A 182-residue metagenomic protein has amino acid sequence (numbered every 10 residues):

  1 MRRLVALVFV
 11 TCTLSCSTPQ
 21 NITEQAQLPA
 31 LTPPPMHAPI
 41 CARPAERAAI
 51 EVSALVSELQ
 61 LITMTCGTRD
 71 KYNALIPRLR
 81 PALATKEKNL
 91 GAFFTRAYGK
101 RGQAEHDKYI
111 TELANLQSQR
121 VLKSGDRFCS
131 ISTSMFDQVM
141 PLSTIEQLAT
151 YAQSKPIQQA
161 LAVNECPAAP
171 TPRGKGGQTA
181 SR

Functional and structural regions predicted by a protein language model:
M1-L4: Positively charged n-region of N-terminal signal peptides that target proteins for export
A6-S15: Bacterial N-terminal signal peptides
C16-T32: Bacterial Sec signal peptide processing site at the extreme N-terminus
S17, I40-A42, T65-G67, F128-S130 (+1 more regions): Sequence contexts marking disulfide-bonded cysteines in secreted/extracellular proteins
Q27-E46: Short amphipathic alpha-helical segments and their helix-coil junctions
C41-K100: Short N-proximal segments of mature Sec-exported proteins
L79-L83, E87-S181: Compact alpha-helical subdomains of small soluble proteins
